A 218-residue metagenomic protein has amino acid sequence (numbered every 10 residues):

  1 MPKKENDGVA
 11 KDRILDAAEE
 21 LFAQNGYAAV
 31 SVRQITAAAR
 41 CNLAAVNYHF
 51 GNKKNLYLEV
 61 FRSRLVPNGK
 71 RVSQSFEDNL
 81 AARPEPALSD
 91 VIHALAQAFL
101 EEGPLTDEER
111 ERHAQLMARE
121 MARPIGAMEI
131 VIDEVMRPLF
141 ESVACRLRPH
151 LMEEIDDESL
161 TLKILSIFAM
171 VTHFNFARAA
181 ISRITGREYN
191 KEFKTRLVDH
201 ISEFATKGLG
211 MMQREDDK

Functional and structural regions predicted by a protein language model:
M1-G8, V72, F76, L80 (+1 more regions): N-terminal intrinsically disordered/low-complexity leader segments
P2, R13, L21-S63: Helix-turn-helix
K11-D16, F50-E77, I132-D133: An amphipathic alpha-helix adjacent to DNA-recognition modules
Q74-R110, L160-I167: Hydrophobic alpha-helical connector segments
D90, I125-L151, D199, E203: Amphipathic alpha-helical packing segments from all-alpha helical-bundle domains
D107-D133, R178-R183: Amphipathic alpha-helical segments used for helix-helix packing
R112-R119, D157-R178, R196, H200 (+1 more regions): Hydrophobic alpha-helical segments that form the core of small-molecule binding pockets and/or dimer interfaces
R137-T161, L209-K218: Hydrophobic alpha-helical bundle segments that form small-molecule/ligand-binding pockets
